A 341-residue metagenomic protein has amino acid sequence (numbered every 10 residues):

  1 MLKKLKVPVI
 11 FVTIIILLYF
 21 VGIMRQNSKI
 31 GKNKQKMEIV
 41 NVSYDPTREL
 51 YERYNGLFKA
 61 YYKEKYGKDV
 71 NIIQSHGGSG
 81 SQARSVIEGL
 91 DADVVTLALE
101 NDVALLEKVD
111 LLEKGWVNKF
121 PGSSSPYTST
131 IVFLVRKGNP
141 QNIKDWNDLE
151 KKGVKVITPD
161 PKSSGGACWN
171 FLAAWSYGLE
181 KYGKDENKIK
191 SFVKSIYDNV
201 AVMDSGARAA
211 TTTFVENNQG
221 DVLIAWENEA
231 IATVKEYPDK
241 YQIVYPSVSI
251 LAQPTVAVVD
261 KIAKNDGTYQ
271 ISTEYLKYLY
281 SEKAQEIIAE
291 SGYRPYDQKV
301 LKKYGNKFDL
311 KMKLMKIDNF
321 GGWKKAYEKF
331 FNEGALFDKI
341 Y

Functional and structural regions predicted by a protein language model:
L2-F20, A263-Y341: Extracellular/periplasmic juxtamembrane helices and adjacent flexible linkers that interface with membrane partners
V7-F11, I15-V109, K119-F120, T212 (+1 more regions): Early extracytoplasmic/lumenal segment of secretory-pathway proteins
M37-N41, S85-V86, A92, F120 (+3 more regions): Second-shell loop/turn segments in exported
Y44, S79, D91, L99-D102 (+6 more regions): Solvent-exposed coil/turn segments that connect beta secondary-structure elements in extracytoplasmic/periplasmic
G89-V95, G153-V154, N217-V222: Alpha-to-beta junction loops
E107-E180: A conserved helix-loop-strand patch within extracytoplasmic ligand-binding domains of the periplasmic binding
I131-N139, Q253-Q270, I287-G292: A bilobed periplasmic-binding-protein/Venus flytrap-type ligand-binding module shared by bacterial periplasmic
Y182-S247: Ligand-binding pocket segment of bilobal, Venus flytrap-like solute-binding proteins
